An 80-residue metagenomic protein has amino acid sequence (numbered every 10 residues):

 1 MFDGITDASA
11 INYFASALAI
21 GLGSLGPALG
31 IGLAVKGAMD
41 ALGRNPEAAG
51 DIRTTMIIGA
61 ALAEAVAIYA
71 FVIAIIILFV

Functional and structural regions predicted by a protein language model:
M1-V80: Hydrophobic, small-residue-rich transmembrane alpha-helices and their short perimembrane loops in multi-pass membrane
